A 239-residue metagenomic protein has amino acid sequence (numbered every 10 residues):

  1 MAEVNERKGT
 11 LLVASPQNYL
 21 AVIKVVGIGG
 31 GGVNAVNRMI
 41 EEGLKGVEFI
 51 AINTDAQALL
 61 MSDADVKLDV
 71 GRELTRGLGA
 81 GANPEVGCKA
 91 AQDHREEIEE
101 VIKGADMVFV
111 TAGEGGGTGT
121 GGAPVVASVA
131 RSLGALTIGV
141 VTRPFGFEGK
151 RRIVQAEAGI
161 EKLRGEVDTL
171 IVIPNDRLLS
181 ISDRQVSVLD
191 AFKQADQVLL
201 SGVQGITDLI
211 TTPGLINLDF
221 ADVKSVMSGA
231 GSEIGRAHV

Functional and structural regions predicted by a protein language model:
M1-H238: Tubulin/FtsZ superfamily GTPase core signature
